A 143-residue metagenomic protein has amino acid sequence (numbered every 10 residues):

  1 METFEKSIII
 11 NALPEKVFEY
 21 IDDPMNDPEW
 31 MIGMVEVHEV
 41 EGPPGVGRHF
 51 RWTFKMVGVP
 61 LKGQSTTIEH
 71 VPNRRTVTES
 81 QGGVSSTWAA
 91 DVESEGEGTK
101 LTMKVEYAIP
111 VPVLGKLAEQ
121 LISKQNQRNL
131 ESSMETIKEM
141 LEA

Functional and structural regions predicted by a protein language model:
M1-V46, T136: Hydrophobic ligand-binding cavity/cleft-lining segments
T3-E5, P60-Q64, S85-A89: Short, surface-exposed coil-to-beta transition loops
P14-E15, G42-G45, E69-N73, D91-K100 (+2 more regions): A short, structured loop/turn motif at beta-sheet edges
G33, Q64-T66, D91: Residues located in well-ordered beta-strands
F50-K55, R75-G82: Short beta-strand segments that buttress and anchor functional surface loops
K55-L61, I109-V113: Short, cysteine-centered beta-strand-loop-beta hairpins and adjacent loop/turn segments enriched in charged/polar
L61-I68, T76-T78: Helix-adjacent hinge/juxtasegments
V77-S132, E139: Beta-strand/loop substructures that line and gate deep hydrophobic ligand-binding cavities in soluble
